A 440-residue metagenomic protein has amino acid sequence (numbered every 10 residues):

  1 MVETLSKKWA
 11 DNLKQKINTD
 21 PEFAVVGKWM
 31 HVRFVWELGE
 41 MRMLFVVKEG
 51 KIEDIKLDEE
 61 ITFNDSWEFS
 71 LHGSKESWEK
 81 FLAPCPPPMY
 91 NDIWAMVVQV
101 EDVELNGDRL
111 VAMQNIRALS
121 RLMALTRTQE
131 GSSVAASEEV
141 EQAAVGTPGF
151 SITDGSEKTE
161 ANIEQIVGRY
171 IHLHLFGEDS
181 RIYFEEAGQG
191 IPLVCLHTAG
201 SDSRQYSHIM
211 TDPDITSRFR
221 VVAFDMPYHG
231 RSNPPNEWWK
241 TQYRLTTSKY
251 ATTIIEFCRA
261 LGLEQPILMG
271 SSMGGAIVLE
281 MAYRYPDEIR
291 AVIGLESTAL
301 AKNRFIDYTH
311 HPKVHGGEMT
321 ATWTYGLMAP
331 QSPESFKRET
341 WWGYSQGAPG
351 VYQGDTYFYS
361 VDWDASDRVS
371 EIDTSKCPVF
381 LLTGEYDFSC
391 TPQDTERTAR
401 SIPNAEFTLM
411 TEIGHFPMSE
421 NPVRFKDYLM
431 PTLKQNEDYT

Functional and structural regions predicted by a protein language model:
M1-K158: Feature captures hydrophobic
G131-V194, I215-F219, E264, K434-T440: Alpha/beta-hydrolase fold catalytic core
F176-E237: Conserved HGGG/HGGXW glycine-rich cap/lid loop of the alpha/beta-hydrolase fold
A223-M269, D427: Active-site loop/oxyanion-hole signature of alpha/beta-hydrolase fold enzymes
L279-R284, E288-T320: Flexible "cap/lid" loop of the alpha/beta hydrolase fold
N303, G316-D373: Conserved alpha/beta-hydrolase catalytic His-Asp/Glu region
S375, L381-T383: Short beta-strand/loop motif that positions the catalytic acidic residue of the alpha/beta-hydrolase fold
A405-T440: Catalytic active-site module of serine/aspartate enzymes centered on a nucleophile-bearing elbow/loop
